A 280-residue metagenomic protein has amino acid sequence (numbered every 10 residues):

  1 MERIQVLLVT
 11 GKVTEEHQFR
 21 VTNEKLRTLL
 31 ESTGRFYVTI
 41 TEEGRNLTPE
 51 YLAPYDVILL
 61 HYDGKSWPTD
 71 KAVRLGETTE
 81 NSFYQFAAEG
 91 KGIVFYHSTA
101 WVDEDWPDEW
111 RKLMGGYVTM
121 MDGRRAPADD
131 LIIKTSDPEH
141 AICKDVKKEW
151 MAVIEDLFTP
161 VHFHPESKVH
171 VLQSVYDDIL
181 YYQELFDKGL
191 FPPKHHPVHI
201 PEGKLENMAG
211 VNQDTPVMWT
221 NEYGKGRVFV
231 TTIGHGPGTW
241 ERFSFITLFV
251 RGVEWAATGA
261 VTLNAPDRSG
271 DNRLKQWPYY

Functional and structural regions predicted by a protein language model:
M1-I4, S32, Y181, L190-Y280: Extracellular ligand-binding/catalytic regions of CAZymes and related secreted enzymes and adhesion modules
M1-V57, V261, D267-Y280: Aromatic-Pro/Gly-enriched surface loop or interdomain linker that acts as a lid/target-recognition segment
L7-L8, V38-I40, V57-H61, A87 (+3 more regions): Structural recognition of the beta-strand scaffold that forms the well-ordered cores of secreted hydrolase catalytic
K12-E15, G44-N46, G64-W67, T99-D103 (+2 more regions): Solvent-exposed loop/turn segments at secondary-structure junctions within structured extracellular/periplasmic domains
V13-E15, H97, A128-D130, K147 (+2 more regions): Active-site rim elements
E31, M120-G224: Catalytic beta-strand/loop cores that center a nucleophilic Ser/Cys/Thr and support acyl-enzyme chemistry
Y55-T69: Short, structured active-site "lid" loops
K65-K148: A glycine-rich, often tryptophan-bearing local segment used as a flexible ligand/cofactor-contacting loop or short
